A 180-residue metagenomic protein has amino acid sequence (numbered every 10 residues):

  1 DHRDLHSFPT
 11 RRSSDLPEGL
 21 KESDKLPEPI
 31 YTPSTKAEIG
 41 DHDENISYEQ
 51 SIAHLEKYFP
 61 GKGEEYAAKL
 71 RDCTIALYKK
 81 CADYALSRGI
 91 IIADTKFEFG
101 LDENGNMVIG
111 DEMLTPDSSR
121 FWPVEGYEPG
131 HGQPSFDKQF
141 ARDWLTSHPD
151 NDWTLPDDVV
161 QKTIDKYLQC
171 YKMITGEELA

Functional and structural regions predicted by a protein language model:
D1, K69-K80, K162, K166-C170: A non-catalytic, amphipathic alpha-helix used as a structural packing/dimerization or gating element in enzyme scaffolds
D1-S13: Short, small-residue-biased leader/transition segments that mark boundaries at the very start of proteins
R11-E65, M113-I174: Anionic ligand-binding catalytic core segments
F59-A93: A long amphipathic alpha-helix within ATP-dependent nucleotide-binding catalytic cores
I92-M113: Conserved metal-phosphate-binding beta-hairpin within the catalytic cores of diverse ATP-dependent phosphoryl-transfer
G176-A180: Charged phosphate-binding loop/patch that engages nucleotide di/tri-phosphates or the phosphate backbone of nucleic
